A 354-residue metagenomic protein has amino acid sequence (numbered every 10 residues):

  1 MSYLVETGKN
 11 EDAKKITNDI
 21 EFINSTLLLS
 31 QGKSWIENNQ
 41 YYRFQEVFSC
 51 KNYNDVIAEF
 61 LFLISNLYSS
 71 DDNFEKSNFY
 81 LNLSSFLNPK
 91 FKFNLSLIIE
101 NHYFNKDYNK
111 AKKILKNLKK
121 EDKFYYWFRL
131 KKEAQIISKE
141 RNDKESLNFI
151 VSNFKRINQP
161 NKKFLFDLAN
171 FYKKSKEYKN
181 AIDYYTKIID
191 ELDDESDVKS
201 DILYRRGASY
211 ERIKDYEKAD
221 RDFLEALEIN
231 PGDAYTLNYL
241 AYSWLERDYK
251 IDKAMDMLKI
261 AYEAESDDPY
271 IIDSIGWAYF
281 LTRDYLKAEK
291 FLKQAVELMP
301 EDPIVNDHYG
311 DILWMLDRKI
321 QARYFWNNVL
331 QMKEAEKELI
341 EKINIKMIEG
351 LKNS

Functional and structural regions predicted by a protein language model:
S2, N66, E100, Q135 (+5 more regions): Residue-level recognition of tetratricopeptide repeat
E6, S70, F104, K139-E140 (+7 more regions): Register position in tetratricopeptide repeats
A13, S77, A111, S146-L147 (+5 more regions): Single-residue signature of alpha-solenoid repeat helices
T17, L81, L115, I150-F154 (+5 more regions): Hydrophobic/aromatic packing residues within the alpha-helices of TPR/SEL1-like helical repeat arrays
I23, L87, L118-K123, R156-I157 (+5 more regions): Structural marker of alpha-solenoid helical repeat scaffolds
L29-S30, F60, N94, F128-R129 (+7 more regions): TPR alpha-solenoid repeat register
G32, L63, L97, K132 (+6 more regions): Canonical tetratricopeptide repeat
Q45-F60, D193-S196, S200: TPR-adjacent "capping" and linker segments in tetratricopeptide-repeat scaffold/adaptor proteins
